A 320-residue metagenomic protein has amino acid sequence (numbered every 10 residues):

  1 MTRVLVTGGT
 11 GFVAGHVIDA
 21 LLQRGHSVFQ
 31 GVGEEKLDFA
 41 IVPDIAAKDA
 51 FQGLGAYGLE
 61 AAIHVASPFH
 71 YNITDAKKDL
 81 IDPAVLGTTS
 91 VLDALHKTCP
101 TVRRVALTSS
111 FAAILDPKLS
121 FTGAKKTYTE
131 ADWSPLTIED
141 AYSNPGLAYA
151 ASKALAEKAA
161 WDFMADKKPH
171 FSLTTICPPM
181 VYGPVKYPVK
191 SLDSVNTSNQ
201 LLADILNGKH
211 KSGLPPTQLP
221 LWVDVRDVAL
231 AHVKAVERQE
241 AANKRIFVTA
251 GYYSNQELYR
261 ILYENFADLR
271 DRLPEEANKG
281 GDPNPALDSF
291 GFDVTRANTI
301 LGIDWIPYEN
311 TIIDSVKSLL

Functional and structural regions predicted by a protein language model:
T2-V28: N-terminal Rossmann NAD(P)H-binding glycine-rich loop of SDR-like oxidoreductase domains
V32-L86, H96: NAD(P)H-binding glycine-rich loop region in Rossmannoid oxidoreductase-like domains and their noncatalytic homologs
H64, T74, D79-G146: Conserved Rossmann-fold NAD(P)-dependent oxidoreductase catalytic core, especially the SDR/UDP-sugar
L136-L173: Active-site Tyr-X1-5-Lys
K167-H170, G183-N199, K234-I246: Glycine/proline-rich active-site loop of Rossmann-fold NAD(P)-dependent oxidoreductases
T197-L201, L214-K234: Substrate-positioning beta->alpha
L219, A229-G281, D314-V316: Mid/C-terminal beta-alpha module of Rossmann-like enzyme folds, strongest in SDR-family dehydrogenases/epimerases
P307-L320: Amphipathic terminal alpha-helices
